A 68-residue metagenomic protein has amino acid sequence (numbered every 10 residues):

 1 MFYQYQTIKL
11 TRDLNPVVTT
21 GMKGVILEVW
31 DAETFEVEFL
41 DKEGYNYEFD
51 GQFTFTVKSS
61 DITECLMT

Functional and structural regions predicted by a protein language model:
F2-T63, T68: Basic/aromatic-rich interaction segments and small domains that mediate binding to polyanionic partners
